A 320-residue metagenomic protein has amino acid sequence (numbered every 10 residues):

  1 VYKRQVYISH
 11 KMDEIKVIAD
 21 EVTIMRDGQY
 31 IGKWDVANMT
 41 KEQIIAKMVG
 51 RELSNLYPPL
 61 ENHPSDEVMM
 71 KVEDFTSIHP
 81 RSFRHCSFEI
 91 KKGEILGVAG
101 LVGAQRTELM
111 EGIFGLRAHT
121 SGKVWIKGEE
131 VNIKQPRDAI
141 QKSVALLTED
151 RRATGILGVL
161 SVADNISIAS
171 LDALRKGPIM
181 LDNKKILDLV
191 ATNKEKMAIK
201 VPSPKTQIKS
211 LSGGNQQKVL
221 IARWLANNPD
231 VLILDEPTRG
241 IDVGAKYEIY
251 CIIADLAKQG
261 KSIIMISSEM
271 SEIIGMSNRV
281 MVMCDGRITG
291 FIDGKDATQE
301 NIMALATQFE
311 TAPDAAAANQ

Functional and structural regions predicted by a protein language model:
K3-Q320: Glycine-rich phosphate-binding loops of nucleotide-dependent enzymes
